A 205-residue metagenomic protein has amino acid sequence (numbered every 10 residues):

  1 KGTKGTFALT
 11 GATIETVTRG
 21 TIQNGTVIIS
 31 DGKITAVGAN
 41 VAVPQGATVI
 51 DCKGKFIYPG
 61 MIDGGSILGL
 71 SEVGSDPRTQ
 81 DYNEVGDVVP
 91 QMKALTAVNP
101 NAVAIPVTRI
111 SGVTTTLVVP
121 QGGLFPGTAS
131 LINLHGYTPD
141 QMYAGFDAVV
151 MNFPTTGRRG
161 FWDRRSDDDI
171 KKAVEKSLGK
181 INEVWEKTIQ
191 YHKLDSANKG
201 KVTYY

Functional and structural regions predicted by a protein language model:
K1-F7, V43-P44: N-terminal helix-cap/turn-to-beta initiation motif at the start of protein domains
T6-F7, T48, G60, T114-L117 (+1 more regions): Structural motif
I14, T18-Y58: Histidine-rich, glycine-flanked metal-binding segment
V17, M92-L95, D167-K171: Second-shell loop/turn segments in exported
K55-S111, T116-V119: Metal-associated gating/positioning segment near the N- to mid-region
A104, R109-Y205: Polyanionic/metal-chelating signatures
